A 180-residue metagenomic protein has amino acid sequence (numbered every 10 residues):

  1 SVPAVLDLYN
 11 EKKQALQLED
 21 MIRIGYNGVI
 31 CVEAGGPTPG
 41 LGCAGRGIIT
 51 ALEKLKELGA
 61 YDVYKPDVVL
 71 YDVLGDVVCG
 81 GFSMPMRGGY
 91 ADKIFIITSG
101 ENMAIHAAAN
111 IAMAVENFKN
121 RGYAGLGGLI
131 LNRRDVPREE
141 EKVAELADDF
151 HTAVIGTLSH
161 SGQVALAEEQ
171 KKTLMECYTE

Functional and structural regions predicted by a protein language model:
S1-V73, V77-V78, Y90-K93: Nucleotide-state-sensitive switch-loop elements of NTP-binding domains
I22-R23, S159, A165, M175: Generic, ordered loop/turn and secondary-structure boundary motif
G40, A165-L166: A short acidic, helix-capping loop that chelates divalent metal ions and anchors anionic groups
G40-C43, G100, C177: Pocket-edge positions in alpha/beta enzyme catalytic cores
G45-I49, I105, A109, T179: Electropositive phosphate-/nucleotide-binding environments in soluble metabolic enzymes
E57-V68, V73-H160, L166: Conserved catalytic-core segment of NTP-binding enzymes
E168-T179: C-terminal boundary of histidine-terminating zinc-finger modules
